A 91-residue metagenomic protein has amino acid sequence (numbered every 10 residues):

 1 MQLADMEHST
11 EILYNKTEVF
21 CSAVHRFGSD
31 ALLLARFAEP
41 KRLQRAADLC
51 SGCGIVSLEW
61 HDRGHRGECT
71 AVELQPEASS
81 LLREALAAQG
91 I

Functional and structural regions predicted by a protein language model:
M1-M6, A47-S51: Short, functional N-terminal and low-complexity linear motifs
Q2-K41: Class I SAM-dependent transferase core
D30-I91: Conserved SAM/SAH cofactor-binding pocket of Class I
